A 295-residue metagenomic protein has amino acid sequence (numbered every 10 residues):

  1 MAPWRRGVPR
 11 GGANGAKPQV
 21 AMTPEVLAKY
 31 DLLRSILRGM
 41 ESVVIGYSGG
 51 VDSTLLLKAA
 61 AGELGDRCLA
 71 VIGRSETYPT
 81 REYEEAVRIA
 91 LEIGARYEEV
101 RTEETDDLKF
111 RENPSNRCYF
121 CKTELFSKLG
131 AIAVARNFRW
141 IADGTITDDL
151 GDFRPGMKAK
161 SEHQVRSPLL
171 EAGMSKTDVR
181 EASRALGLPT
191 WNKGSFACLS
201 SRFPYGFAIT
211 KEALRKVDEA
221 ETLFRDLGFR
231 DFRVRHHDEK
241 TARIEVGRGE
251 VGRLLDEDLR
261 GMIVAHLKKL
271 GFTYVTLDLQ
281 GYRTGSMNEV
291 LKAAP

Functional and structural regions predicted by a protein language model:
G7, G11-G15: Residue-identity detector for glycine
N14-A185, D226, A242, R260-F272 (+2 more regions): ATP-dependent adenylation/nucleotidyltransferase module used to activate substrates
I141, L170-K176, R180-F224, F229-R233 (+1 more regions): Mid-to-C-terminal catalytic subdomains of enzymes that bind/position adenosyl phosphate moieties or nucleic-acid
E239, R243-D256: A short interface-forming secondary-structure element
L277: Flexible loop/N-cap segments at domain edges
G285-P295: Short, low-order "capping/linker" segments at domain edges
